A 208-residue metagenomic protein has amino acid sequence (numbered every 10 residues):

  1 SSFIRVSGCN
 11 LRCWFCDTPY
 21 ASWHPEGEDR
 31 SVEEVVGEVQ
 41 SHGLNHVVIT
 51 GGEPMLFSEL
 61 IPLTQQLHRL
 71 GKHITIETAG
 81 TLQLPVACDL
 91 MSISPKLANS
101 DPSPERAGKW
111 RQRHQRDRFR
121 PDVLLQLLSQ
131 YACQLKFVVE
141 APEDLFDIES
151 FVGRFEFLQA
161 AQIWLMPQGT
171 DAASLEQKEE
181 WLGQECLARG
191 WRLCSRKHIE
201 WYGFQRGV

Functional and structural regions predicted by a protein language model:
S1-S7, L11-L90, N99: Conserved Radical SAM active-site core
V36, L56-V208: Conserved AdoMet/S-adenosylmethionine-binding subsite of the radical SAM
